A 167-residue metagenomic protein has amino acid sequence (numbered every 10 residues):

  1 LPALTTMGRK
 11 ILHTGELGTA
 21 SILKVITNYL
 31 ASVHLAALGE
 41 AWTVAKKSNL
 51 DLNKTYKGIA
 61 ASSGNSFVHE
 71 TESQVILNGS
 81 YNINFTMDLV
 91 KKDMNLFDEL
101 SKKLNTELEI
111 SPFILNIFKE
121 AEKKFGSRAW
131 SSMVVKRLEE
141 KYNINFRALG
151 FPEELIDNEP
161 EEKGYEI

Functional and structural regions predicted by a protein language model:
L1-L17, G64-S73: Acidic-glycine-rich active-site phosphate/pyrophosphate-binding loop
G8-I11, L108, F146: Secondary-structure boundary/capping signal
T19-K141: Helical "substrate-binding/catalytic lid" subdomain of Rossmann-like NAD(P)-dependent dehydrogenases/reductases
K123-I167: NAD(P)-dependent dehydrogenase/reductase Rossmann-like domain
